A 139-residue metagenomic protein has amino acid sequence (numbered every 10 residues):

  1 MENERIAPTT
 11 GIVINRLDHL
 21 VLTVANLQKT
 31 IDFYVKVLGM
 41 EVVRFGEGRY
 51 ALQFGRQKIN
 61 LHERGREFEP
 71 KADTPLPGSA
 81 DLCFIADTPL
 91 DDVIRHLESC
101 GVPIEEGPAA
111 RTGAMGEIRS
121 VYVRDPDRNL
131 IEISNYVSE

Functional and structural regions predicted by a protein language model:
M1-D18, T23-R44, F54-E106, R124-E139: Glyoxalase I/VOC metalloenzyme domain signal
G46, M115-I118: Short, small/polar residue-rich loop motifs at catalytic or cofactor-binding pockets
G48-R49, R111-T112, V137: Conserved beta-strand edge residues that scaffold enzyme active sites
Y50-L52, G113, V121-V123: Short acidic-hydrophobic surface loop/beta-edge motif
A72, T112-G116: Acidic pyrophosphate-coordinating catalytic loop
E105-G113: Short, basic/aromatic recognition patches
P108, E117-S120: Low-complexity, intrinsically disordered Gly/Pro/Thr-rich segments
